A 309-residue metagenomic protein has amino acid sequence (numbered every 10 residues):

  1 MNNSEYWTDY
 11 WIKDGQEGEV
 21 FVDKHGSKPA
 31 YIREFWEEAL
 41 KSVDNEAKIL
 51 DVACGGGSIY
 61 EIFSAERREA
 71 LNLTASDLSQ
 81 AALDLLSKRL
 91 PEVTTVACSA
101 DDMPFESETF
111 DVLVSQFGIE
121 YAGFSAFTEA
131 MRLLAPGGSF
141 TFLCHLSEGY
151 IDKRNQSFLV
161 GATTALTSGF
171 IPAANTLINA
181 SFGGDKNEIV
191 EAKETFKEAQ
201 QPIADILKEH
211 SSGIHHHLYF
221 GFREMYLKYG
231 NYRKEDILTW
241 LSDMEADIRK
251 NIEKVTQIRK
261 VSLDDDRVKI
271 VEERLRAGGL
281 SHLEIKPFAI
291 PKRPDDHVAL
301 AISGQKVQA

Functional and structural regions predicted by a protein language model:
M1-V20: N-terminal, positively charged/glycine-rich alpha-helical extensions of SAM-dependent methyltransferases
G26-N45: Conserved alpha-helix/loop element of class I SAM-dependent methyltransferases that forms part of the SAM/SAH-binding
L50-D102: Class I SAM-dependent methyltransferase SAM/SAH-binding core
D101-L113: A short acidic, Gly/Pro-enriched loop at the edge of an enzyme's catalytic core that lines a small-molecule cofactor
V112-F124: A short SAM/SAH-binding and catalytic strip from SAM-dependent methyltransferases
A126-P136: A short glycine-rich, Lys/Arg-flanked "PGG" loop and its adjoining helix->strand segment in the class I
T141-P172: Conserved class I S-adenosyl-L-methionine
A173-S281: Substrate-binding/catalytic lobe of Class I Rossmann-like enzymes that use SAM or dcSAM, i.e., the mid-to-C-terminal
